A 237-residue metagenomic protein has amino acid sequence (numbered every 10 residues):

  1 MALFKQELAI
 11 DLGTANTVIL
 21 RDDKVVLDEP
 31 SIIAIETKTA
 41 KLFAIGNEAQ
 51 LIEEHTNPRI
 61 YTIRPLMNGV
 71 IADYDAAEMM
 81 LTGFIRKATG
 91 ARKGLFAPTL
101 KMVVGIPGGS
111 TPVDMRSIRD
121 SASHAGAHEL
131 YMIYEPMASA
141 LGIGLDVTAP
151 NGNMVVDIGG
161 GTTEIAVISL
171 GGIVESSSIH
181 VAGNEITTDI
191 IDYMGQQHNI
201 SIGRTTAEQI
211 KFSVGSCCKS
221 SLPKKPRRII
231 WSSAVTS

Functional and structural regions predicted by a protein language model:
M1-I158, A166-S237: Nucleotide/phosphate-binding catalytic cleft detector across ATP-hydrolyzing and phosphate-transferring enzymes
